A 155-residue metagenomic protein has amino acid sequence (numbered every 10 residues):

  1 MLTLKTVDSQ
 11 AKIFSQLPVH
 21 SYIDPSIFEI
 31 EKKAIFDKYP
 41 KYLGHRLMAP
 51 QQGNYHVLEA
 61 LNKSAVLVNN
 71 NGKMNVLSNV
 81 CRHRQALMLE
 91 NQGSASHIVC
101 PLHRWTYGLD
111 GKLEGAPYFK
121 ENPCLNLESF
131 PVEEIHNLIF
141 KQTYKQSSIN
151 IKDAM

Functional and structural regions predicted by a protein language model:
M1-K73, T106-M155: Rieske [2Fe-2S] iron-sulfur-binding subdomain
V57-W105: Glycine-rich active-site/cofactor-binding loop and its immediate structural neighborhood
